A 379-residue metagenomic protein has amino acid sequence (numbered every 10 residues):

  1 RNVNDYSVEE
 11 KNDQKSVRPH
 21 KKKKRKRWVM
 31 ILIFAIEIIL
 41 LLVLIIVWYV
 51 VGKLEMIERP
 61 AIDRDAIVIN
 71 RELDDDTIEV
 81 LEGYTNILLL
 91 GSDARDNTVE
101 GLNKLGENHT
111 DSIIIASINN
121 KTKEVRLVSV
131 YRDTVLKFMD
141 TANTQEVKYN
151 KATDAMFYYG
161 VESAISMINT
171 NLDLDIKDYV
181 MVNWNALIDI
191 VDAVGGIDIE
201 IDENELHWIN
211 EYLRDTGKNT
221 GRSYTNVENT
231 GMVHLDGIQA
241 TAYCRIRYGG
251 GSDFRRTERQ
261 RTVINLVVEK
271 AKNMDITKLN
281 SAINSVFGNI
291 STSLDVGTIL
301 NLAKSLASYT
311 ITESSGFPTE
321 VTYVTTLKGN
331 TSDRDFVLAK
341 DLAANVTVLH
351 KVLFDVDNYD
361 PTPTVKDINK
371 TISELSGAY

Functional and structural regions predicted by a protein language model:
R1-K21: N-terminal targeting leaders characterized by basic, low-complexity, disordered sequences that direct proteins
R18-K23, W28-E124, N301: Entry/capping segment at the start of metal-dependent catalytic domains with acidic active-site entry clusters
N70-E72, T134-D140, I290-Y379: C-terminal solvent-exposed extensions
E82, D189-K278: Flexible, polar/acidic helix-loop-strand segments at domain edges
E82-T85, N108-I113, N120-V130, S163 (+6 more regions): Extracytoplasmic
T98-L105, Y149-Y158, D173-D178, R247-R255 (+3 more regions): Second-shell loop/turn segments in exported
T110-I113, V161-N169, W184-I188, D192-V194 (+7 more regions): Extracytoplasmic/secreted envelope proteins and their assembly/folding machinery, especially bacterial periplasmic
T153-G221, N273, S293-D295, I299: Amphipathic, coiled-coil-like alpha-helical scaffolding segments used for oligomerization/assembly
